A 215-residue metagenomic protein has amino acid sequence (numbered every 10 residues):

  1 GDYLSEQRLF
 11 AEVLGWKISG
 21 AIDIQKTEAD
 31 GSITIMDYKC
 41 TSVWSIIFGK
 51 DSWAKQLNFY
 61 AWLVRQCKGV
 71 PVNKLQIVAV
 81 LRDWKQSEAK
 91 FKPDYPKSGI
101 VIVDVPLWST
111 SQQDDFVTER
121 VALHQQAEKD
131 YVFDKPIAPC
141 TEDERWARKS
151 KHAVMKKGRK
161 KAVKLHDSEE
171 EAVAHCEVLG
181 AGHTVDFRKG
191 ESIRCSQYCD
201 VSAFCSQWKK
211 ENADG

Functional and structural regions predicted by a protein language model:
G1-F48, K68-K74, P106, T110-T118: Catalytic cores of nuclease domains that cleave nucleic-acid phosphodiester backbones
E6, A21-I24, D37-K39, Q56 (+3 more regions): Residue-level signal for functionally critical sites in structured catalytic/ligand-binding pockets
L14, W62-G215: Metal-dependent nuclease catalytic regions and adjoining charged, substrate-binding loops involved in nucleic-acid end
K50-A54: Short, conserved loop/turn and helix-capping segments at secondary-structure boundaries that abut family-defining
K55-L63: Short amphipathic alpha-helical face segments that pack within enzyme cores and frequently flank/anchor catalytic
